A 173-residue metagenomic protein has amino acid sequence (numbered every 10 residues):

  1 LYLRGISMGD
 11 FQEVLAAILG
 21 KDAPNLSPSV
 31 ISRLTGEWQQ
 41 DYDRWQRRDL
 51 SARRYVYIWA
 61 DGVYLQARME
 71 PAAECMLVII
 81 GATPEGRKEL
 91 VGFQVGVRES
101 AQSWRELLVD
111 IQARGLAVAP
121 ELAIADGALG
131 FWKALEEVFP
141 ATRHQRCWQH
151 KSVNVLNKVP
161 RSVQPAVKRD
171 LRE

Functional and structural regions predicted by a protein language model:
G5-A16: Short, charged amphipathic recognition helices of the HTH superfamily and cognate SANT/SANTA-like modules
V14-A125, L129-A141: RNase H-like nuclease fold core
E121-L129, A134-R172: Conserved beta-strand -> loop -> alpha-helix junction used to position metal-binding or nucleic-acid-contacting
